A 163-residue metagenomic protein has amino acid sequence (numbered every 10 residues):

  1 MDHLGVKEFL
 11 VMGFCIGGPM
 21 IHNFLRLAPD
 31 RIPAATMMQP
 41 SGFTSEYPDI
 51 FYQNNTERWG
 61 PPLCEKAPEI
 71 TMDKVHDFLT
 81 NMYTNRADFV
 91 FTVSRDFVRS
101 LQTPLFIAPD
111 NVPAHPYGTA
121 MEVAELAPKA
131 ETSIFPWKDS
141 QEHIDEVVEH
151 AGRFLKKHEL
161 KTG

Functional and structural regions predicted by a protein language model:
M1-F9: Conserved acidic catalytic loop of the alpha/beta-hydrolase fold
F9, G13-C15: Conserved alpha/beta-hydrolase "nucleophile elbow" surrounding the catalytic nucleophile
P19-P62: Flexible "cap/lid" loop of the alpha/beta hydrolase fold
P68-S94: Hydrophobic, aromatic-rich cap/lid helix
L101, I107-P109: Short beta-strand/loop motif that positions the catalytic acidic residue of the alpha/beta-hydrolase fold
D110-P113, W137-D139: Acidic beta-to-alpha connecting loop that harbors the catalytic carboxylate
P113-T119: Conserved alpha/beta-hydrolase "acid-adjacent" motif
A130-G163: Catalytic active-site module of serine/aspartate enzymes centered on a nucleophile-bearing elbow/loop
